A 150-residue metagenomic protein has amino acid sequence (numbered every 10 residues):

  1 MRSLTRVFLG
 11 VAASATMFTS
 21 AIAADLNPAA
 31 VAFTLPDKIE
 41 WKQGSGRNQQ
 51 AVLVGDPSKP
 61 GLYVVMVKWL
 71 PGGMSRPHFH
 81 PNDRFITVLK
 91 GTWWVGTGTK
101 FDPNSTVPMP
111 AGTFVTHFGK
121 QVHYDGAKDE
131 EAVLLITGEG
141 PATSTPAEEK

Functional and structural regions predicted by a protein language model:
M1-V11, S20: Bacterial N-terminal signal peptides that target proteins for export
I22-Y63, E149-K150: A short, N-terminal "cap"/entry segment at the start of jelly-roll beta-barrel domains of the cupin/DSBH fold
A30-A32, N104, Y124-K150: Double-stranded beta-helix
Q50-L53, V64-P77: N-terminal post-signal-peptidase region of extra-cytosolic proteins
L53, G112, L134: Divalent metal-coordination and catalytic microenvironments
D56-S58, L70, W93, T99-K120: Short acidic-glycine-tyrosine-enriched beta hairpin
L70-G73, H80-K100: Glycine- and acidic-residue-biased ligand/ion/polar-headgroup-sensing regions
S75-P77, V95-G96, H117, V122-K128: Short beta-strand His + acidic residue motifs that chelate non-heme Fe in jelly-roll/DSBH and cupin folds
